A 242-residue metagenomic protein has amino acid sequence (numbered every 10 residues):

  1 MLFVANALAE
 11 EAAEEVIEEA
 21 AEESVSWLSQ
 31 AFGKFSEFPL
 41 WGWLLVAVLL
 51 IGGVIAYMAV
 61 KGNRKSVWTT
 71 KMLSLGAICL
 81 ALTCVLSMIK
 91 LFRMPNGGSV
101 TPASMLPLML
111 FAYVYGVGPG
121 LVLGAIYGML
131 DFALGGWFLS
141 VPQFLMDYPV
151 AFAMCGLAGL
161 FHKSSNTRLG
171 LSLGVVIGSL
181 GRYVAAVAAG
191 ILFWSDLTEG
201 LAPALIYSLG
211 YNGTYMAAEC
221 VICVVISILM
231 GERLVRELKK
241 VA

Functional and structural regions predicted by a protein language model:
M1-F38: Short, strongly hydrophobic alpha-helical membrane anchors
L28, S87-T101, A125-G159, W194-E199: Interfacial aromatic-anchored transmembrane helix boundaries in multi-pass membrane proteins
L28-L45, V67-K71, N96-P102, S140-M146 (+1 more regions): Interfacial loop-to-helix junctions that mark the boundaries of transmembrane helices in multi-pass membrane
S36, A204-I222: Individual transmembrane alpha-helices with interfacial aromatic-anchor signatures
W43-F111: Hydrophobic transmembrane alpha-helices
A47-G62, S74-L80, V85, L123 (+1 more regions): Short helix-perturbing small/polar motifs within transmembrane alpha-helices
A103-G120, L157-A158: Generic transmembrane alpha-helix motif of multi-pass integral membrane proteins
V235-A242: Short, charged juxtamembrane terminal tails flanking transmembrane helices
